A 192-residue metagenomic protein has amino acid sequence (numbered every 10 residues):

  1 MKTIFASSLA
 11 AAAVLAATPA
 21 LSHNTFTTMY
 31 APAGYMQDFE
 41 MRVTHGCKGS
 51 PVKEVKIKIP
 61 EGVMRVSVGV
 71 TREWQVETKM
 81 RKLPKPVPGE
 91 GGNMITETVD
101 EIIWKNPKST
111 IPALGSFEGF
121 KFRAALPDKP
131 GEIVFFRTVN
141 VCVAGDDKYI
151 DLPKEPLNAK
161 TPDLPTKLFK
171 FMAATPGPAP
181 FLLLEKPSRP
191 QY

Functional and structural regions predicted by a protein language model:
A17-P19: N-terminal signal peptide c-region/cleavage motif recognized by signal peptidases
L21-V43: N-terminal edge beta-strand
G34-F39, E118-G119, E132-V134: Short, solvent-exposed loop/turn segments enriched in Ser/Thr/Gly
Q37-E73: Low-complexity, serine/threonine/proline/glycine-rich extracellular segments that form mucin-like
V63-D100, F171, F181-R189: A surface/secretory-pathway sequence property marking extracellular, secreted, or lumenal proteins enriched
I102-P130: Low-complexity, intrinsically disordered segments enriched in Ser/Thr together with acidic residues
P130-V141: Short, surface-exposed ligand- or partner-binding patches at beta-edge/loop junctions that are enriched in aromatics
V141-Y192: Extracytoplasmic/periplasmic copper-protein system
